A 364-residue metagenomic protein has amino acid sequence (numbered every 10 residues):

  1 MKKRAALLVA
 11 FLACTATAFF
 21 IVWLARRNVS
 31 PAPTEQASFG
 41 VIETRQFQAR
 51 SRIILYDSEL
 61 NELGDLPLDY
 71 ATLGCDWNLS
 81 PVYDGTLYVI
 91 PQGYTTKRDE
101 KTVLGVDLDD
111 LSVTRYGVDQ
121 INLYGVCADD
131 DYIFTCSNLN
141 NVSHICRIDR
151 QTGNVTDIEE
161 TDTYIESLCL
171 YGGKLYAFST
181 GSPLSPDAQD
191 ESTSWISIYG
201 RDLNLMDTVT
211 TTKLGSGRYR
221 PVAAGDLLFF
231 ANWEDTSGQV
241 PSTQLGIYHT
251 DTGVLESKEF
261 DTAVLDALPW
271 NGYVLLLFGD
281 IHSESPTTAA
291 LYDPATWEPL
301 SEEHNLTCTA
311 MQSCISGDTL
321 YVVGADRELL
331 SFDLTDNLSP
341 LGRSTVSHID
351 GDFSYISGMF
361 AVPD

Functional and structural regions predicted by a protein language model:
M1-C14: N-terminal Sec-pathway targeting helices
I21-A71: An edge-strand/N-cap motif at the start of beta-rich repeat modules
S30-P31, A71-D84, Q120-D130, D162-G172 (+4 more regions): Repeated scaffold domains used in trafficking and secretory/extracellular systems, primarily beta-propellers
P33-Q48, V82-T96, D131-N138, K174-P186 (+4 more regions): Short beta-strand elements that form the blades of beta-propeller/WD-repeat-like and other beta-sheet-rich scaffold
Q48-I54, T95-L104, N141-C146, L184-S197 (+3 more regions): Structural motif
D57-E59, V106-L111, D149-G153, G200-N204 (+3 more regions): Short loop/turn segments that connect beta-strands within beta-propeller blades
E62-A71, L111-V118, G153-E160, N204-T211 (+3 more regions): A short beta-strand motif characteristic of beta-propeller blades
D326-D364: Blade-level signature of beta-propeller repeat domains, shared across WD40, Kelch, NHL, RCC1 and BNR/Asp-box propellers
